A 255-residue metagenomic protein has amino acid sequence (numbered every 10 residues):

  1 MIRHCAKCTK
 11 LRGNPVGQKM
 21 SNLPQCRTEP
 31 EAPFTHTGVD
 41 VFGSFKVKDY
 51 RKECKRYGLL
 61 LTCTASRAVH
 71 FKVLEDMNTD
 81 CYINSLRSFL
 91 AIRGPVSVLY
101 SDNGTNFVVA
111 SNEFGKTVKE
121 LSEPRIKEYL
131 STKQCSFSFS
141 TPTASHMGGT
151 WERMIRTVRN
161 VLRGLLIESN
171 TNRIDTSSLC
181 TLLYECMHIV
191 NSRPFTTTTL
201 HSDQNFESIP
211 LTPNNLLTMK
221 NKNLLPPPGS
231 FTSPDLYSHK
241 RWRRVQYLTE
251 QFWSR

Functional and structural regions predicted by a protein language model:
M1-G38, Q251-R255: Amphipathic alpha-helical
C5-C8, N112-E113, K127-R255: Domain-scale segment recognizer with a strong primary affinity for retroviral/LTR-retrotransposon integrase
K7, F45-K48, A68-V69, N78-C81 (+3 more regions): Flexible loop/turn segments at secondary-structure boundaries
Q25-P30, N112-K127, S131: Acidic, Ser/Thr-rich peripheral helices and adjacent loops at domain boundaries
R27-H70, E75-M77: An active-site-proximal beta-strand-loop segment
D49-E53, T64-A65, F89-S97, E128-C135: Secondary-structure transition/capping motifs at alpha-helix termini and the adjoining loop/turn into the next element
F71-P95, K119: Active-site beta-loop-alpha junctions of metal-dependent nucleic acid enzymes, especially the RNase H-like/DDE
A91-F114: Acidic/histidine-rich, metal-coordinating catalytic segments
